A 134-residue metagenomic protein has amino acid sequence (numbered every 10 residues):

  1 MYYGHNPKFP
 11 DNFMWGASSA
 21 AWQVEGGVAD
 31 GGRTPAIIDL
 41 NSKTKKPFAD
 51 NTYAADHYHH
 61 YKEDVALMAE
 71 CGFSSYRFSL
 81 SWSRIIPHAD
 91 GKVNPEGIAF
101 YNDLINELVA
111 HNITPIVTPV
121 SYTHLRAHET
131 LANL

Functional and structural regions predicted by a protein language model:
M1-E70: N-terminal carbohydrate-binding accessory modules
N6, G27-G31, I38, W82 (+2 more regions): General "foldedness" signal
F13-V24, V109-S121: Glycine-rich, aromatic-flanked loop segments that form ligand/cofactor-binding clefts across common enzyme folds
V65-C71, Y76-P119: Aromatic-lined substrate-binding rim segments of carbohydrate-active enzymes
T123-T130: Conserved small/polar residues in nucleotide/adenosyl-binding loops
